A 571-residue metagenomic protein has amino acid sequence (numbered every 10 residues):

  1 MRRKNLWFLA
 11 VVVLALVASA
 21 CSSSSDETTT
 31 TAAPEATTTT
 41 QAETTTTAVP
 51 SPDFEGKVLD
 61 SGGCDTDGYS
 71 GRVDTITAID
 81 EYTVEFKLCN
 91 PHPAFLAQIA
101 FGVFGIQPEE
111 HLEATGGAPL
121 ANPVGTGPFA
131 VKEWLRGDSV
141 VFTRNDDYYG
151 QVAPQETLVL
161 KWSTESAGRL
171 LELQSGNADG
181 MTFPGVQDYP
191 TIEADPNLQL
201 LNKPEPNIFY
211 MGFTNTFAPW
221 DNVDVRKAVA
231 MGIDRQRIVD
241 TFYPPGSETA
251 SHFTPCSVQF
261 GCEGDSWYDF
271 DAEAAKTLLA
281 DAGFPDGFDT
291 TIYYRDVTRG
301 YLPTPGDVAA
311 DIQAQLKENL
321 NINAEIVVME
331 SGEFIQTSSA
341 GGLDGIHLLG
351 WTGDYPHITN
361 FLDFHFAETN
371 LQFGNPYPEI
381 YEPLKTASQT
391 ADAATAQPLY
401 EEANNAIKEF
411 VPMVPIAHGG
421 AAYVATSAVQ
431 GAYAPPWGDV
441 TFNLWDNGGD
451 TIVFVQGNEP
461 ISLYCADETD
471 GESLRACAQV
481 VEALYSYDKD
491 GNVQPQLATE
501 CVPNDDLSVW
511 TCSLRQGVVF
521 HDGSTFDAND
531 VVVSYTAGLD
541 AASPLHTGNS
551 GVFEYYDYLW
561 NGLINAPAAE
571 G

Functional and structural regions predicted by a protein language model:
V49-E109, S543-G571: Surface-exposed binding/hinge segments that line and control ligand-binding clefts or catalytic entry sites
V49-E55, E333-T390, Y433-P436, C465-D470 (+1 more regions): Acidic-aromatic pocket-rim loops
D65-S70, D74-T77, K227, V239 (+5 more regions): Extracytoplasmic/peripheral linker and loop segments enriched in polar/acidic and small residues with frequent Thr/Pro
G117, N145-T191, R515, D530 (+1 more regions): Ligand-site clamp/hinge motif
A121-G125, V455-D505: N-terminal lobe/hinge region of extracytoplasmic solute-binding protein
E248-D281, V297-D307, V429: Structural transition elements
A280-G353, A393, A421, F454: Ligand/substrate-recognition segments at binding pockets and active sites
Y423-V453: Long beta-strand-rich cores associated with HINT superfamily self-processing modules
